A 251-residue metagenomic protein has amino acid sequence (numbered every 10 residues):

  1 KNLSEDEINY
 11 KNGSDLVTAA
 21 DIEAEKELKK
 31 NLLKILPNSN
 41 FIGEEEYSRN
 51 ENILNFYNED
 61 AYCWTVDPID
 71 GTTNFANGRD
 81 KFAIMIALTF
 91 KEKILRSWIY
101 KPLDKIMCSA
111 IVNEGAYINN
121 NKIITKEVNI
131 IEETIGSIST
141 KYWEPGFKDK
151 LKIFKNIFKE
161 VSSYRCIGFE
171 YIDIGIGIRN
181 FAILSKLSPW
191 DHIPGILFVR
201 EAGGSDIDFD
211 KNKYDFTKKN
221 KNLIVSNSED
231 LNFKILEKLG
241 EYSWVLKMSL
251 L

Functional and structural regions predicted by a protein language model:
K1-I69, S249-L251: N-terminal subdomain of lithium-sensitive/metallo-dependent phosphomonoesterases centered on the IMPase/IPPase/PAP
L3, F82, A110-E114, R200 (+1 more regions): A short, compositionally biased
D21, L32, T72, K101 (+5 more regions): Residue-level signal for inorganic ion chemistry
G43-E45, N120, R165: Short loop/edge segments at beta-strand edges and connector loops that shape dinucleotide/nucleotide cofactor-binding
N58-Y117: DPxDG-like acidic metal-binding loop motif
I118-I124: A structural micro-motif at secondary-structure boundaries
T125-L251: An extended, acidic
